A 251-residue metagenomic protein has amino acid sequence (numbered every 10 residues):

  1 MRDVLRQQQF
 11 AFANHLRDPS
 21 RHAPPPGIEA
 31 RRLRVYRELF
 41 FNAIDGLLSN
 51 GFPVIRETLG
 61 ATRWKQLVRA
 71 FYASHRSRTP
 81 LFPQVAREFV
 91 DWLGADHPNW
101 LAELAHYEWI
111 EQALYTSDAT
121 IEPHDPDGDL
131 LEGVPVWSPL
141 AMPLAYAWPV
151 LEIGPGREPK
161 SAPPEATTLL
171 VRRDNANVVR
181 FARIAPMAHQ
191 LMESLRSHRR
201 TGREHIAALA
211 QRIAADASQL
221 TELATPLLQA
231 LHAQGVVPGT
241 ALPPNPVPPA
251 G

Functional and structural regions predicted by a protein language model:
M1-D118: N-terminal, charged low-complexity regulatory/assembly segments
A73-Q190: Hydrophobic packing positions characteristic of elongated beta-solenoid/beta-helix-type spike/fiber shafts
S194-R199: Short helix-to-turn junction characteristic of helix-turn-helix DNA-binding domains, especially the helix
R200-A210: Short acidic, hydrophobic short linear motifs in intrinsically disordered regions
G202, I213-L220: Catalytic-pocket segment enriched in acidic/His residues
A217-A230: Short amphipathic alpha-helical interaction segments
H232-P243: A short, conserved structural fragment
P243-G251: Short, cationic-aromatic polyanion-contact patches
